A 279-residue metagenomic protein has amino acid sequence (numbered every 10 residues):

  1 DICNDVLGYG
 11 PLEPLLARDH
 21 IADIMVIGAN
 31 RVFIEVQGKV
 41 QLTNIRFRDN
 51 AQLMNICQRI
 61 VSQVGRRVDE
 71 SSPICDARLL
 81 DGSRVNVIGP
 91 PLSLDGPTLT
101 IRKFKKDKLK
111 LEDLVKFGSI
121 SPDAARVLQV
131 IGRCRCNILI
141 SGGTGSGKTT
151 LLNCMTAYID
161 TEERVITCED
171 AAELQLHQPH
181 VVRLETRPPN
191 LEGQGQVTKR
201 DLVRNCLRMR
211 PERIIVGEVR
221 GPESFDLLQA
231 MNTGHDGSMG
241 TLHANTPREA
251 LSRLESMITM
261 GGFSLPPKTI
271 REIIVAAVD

Functional and structural regions predicted by a protein language model:
D1-I21, V64-P73: Phosphate-interacting basic helix/loop segments used at nucleotide- and nucleic-acid interfaces
R18, V26-I27, R31-C134: P-loop NTP-binding catalytic core
K105-K116, N153, A157-R204, A250-L254: P-loop NTPase switch/communication element
G132, G143-G145: The conserved Walker
N137: Walker A (P-loop) ATP-phosphate-binding motif of ABC ATPase nucleotide-binding domains
I140: Hydrophobic anchor at the beta1->P-loop junction of P-loop NTPases
K148: Conserved lysine of the Walker
E169, L174-V182, C206-D279: Conserved P-loop NTPase nucleotide-binding/switch module
